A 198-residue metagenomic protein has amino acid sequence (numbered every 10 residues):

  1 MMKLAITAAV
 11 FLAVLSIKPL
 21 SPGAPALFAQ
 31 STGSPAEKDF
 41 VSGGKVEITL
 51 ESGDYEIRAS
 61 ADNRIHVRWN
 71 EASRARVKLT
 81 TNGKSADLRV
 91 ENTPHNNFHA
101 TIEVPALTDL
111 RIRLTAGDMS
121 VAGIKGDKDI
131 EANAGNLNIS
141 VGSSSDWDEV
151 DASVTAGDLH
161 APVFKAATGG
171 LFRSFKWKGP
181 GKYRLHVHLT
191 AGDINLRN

Functional and structural regions predicted by a protein language model:
M1-M2, M119: Detector for methionine-enriched segments
K3-R64, E91-E103, V163-K182: Short acidic/polar N-terminal linker immediately downstream of export determinants
S31-D39, R68-A72, V77-T80, S85-T93 (+2 more regions): Short, surface-exposed interaction patches in beta-rich subdomains that mediate adhesion/assembly near membranes
V46-I48, I112, I130, A152: Active-site alpha-helical segments that house and flank conserved acidic catalytic motifs for diphosphate chemistry
Y55, N63-I65, G117, G135-L137 (+1 more regions): Glycine-centered loop/turn positions within well-structured domains that cap or flank conserved ligand/cofactor-binding
N97-N138: Surface-exposed, polar helix/loop patches in the mature regions of secreted/periplasmic/lumenal proteins that form
